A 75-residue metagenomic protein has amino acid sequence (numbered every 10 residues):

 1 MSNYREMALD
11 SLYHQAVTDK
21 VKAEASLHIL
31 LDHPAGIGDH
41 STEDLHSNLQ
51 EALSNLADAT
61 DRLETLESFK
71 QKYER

Functional and structural regions predicted by a protein language model:
S2-R75: Extended, charge-rich alpha-helical interface modules
